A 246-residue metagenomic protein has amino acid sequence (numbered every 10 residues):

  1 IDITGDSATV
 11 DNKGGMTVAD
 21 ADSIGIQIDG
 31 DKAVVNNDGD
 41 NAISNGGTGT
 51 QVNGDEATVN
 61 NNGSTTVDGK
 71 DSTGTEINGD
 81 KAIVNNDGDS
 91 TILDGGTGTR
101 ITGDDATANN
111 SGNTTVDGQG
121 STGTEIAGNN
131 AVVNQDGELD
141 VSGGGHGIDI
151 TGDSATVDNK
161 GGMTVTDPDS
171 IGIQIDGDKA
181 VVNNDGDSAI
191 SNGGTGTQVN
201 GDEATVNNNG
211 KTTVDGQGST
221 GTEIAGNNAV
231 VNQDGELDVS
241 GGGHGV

Functional and structural regions predicted by a protein language model:
I1-D6, D22-G30, T48-D55, K70-D80 (+7 more regions): Glycine-rich beta-solenoid repeat tracts in large extracellular/virion proteins
A8-D22, V34-G46, T58, G63-D71 (+11 more regions): Beta-strand-rich solenoid/repeat architectures in extracellular/passenger domains of polysaccharide-targeting enzymes
